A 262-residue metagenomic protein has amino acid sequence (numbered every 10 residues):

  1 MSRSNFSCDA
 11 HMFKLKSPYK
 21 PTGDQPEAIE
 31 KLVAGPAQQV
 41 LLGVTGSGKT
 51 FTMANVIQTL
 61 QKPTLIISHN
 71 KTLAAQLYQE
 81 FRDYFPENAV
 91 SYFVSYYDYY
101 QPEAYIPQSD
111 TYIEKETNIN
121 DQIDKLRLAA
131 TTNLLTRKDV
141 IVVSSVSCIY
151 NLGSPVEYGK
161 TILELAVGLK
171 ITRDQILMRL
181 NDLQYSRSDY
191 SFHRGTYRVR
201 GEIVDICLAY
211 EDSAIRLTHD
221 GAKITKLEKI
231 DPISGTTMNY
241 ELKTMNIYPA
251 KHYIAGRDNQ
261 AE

Functional and structural regions predicted by a protein language model:
S2-E262: ASCE RecA-like P-loop NTPase motor cores that couple ATP hydrolysis to mechanical translocation on nucleic acids
